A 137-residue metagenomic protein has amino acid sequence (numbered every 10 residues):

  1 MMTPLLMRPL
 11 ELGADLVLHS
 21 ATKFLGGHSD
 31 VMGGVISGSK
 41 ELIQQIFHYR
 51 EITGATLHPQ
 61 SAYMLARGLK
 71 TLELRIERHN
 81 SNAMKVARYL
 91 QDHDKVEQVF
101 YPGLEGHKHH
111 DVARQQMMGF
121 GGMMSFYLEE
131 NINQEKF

Functional and structural regions predicted by a protein language model:
M1-K95, F100, G106, D111: Conserved PLP-enzyme active-site core in the AAT-like
Q98-F137: Conserved PLP-binding catalytic core of the aspartate aminotransferase-like
